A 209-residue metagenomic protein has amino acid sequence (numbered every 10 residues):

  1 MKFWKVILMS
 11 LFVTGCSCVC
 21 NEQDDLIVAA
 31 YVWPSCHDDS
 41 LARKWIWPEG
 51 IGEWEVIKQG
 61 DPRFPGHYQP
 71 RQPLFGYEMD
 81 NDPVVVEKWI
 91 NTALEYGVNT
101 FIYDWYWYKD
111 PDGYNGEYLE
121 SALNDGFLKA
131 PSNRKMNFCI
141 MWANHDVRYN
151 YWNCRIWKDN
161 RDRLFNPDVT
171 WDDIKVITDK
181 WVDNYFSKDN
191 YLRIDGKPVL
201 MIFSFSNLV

Functional and structural regions predicted by a protein language model:
M1-Q23: Bacterial Sec-dependent N-terminal signal peptides
E22-V209: Glycan-processing catalytic domains of CAZymes
